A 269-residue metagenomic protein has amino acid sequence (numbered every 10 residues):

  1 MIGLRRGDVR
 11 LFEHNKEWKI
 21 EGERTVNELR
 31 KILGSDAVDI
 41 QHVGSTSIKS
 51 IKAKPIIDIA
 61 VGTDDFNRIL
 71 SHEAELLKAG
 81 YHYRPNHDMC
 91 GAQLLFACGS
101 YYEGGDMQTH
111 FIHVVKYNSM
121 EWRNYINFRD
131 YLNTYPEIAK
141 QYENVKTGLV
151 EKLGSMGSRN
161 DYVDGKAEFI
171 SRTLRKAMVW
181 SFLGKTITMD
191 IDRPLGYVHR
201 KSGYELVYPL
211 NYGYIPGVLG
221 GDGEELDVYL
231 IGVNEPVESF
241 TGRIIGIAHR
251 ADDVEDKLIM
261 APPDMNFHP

Functional and structural regions predicted by a protein language model:
M1-Q41, R175, V179-W180: Helical scaffold of the NTase/Pol beta-like nucleotidyltransferase catalytic core
I2-F12, K52-P55, T147, E151-K152: A short, surface-exposed helix-loop junction/capping segment
H14, R24, Q41-I48, K52 (+1 more regions): Charge-rich, low-complexity N-terminal segments
L29-L70, L195-G196: Active-site nucleotide-donor binding segment shared across nucleotidyl transfer reactions
S71-A79: Short amphipathic alpha-helices in soluble, non-transmembrane regions that often serve as interface/regulatory elements
Y81-N118: Conserved catalytic core of two-metal-ion nucleotidyltransferases
V114, M120-V179: Catalytic cores of NTP-dependent nucleotidyl/adenyl transfer enzymes across multiple folds
V179-P269: Feature detects long, helix-prone N-terminal segments enriched in hydrophobes
